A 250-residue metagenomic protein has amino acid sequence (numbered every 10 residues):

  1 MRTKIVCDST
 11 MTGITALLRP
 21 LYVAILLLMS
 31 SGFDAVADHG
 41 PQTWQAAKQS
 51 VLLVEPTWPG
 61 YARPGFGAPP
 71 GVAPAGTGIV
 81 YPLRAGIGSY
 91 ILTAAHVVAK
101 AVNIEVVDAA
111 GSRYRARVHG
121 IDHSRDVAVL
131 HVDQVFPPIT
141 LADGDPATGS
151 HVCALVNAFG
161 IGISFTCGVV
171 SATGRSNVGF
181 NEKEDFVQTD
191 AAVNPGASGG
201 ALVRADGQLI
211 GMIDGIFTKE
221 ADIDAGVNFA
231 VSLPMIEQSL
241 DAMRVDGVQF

Functional and structural regions predicted by a protein language model:
T3-Y22: Bacterial N-terminal signal peptides that target proteins for export
P20-S31: Bacterial N-terminal signal peptides
V36-A46, A154, A205, L209-F250: C-terminal cap/linker of serine protease catalytic domains
A37-Q42, P59-I91, S112-R115, P137 (+4 more regions): A conserved glycine-rich beta-strand in the N-terminal activation segment of trypsin-fold
H39, G71, V97, I139-D185 (+3 more regions): Flexible, gly/ser-rich surface segments that form the specificity/activation loops bordering the active-site cleft
P59-G60, P82-S164, D246-Q249: Conserved active-site neighborhood of the chymotrypsin/trypsin-like protease fold
I79, A192-I213: Catalytic nucleophile loop of clan PA
